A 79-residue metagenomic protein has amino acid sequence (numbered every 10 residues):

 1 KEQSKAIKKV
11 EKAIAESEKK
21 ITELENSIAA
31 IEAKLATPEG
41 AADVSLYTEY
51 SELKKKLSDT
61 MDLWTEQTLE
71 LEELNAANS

Functional and structural regions predicted by a protein language model:
K1-S79: Charged, heptad-repeat coiled-coil alpha-helices that serve as long linker/dimerization "arms" in large NTP-dependent
